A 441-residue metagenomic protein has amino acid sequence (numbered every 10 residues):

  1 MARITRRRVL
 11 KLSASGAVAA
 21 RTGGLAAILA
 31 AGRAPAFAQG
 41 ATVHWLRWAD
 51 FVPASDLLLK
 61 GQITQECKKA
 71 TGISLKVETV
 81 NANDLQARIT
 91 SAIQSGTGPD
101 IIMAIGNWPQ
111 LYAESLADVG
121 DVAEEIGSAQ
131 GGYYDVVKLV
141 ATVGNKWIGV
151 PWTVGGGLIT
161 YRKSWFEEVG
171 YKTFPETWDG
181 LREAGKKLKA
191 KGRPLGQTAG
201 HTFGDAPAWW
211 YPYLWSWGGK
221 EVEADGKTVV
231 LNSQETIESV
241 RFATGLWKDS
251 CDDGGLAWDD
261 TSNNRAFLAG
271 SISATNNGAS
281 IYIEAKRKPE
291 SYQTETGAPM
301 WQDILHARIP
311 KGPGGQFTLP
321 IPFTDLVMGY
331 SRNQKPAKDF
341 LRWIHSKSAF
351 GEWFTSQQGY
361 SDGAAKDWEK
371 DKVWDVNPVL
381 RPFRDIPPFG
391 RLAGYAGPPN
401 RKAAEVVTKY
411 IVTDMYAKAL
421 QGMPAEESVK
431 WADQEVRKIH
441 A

Functional and structural regions predicted by a protein language model:
M1-G23: N-terminal secretory signal peptides and thylakoid transit peptides that target proteins across membranes
L25, G144-W152, G157, R182-V229 (+2 more regions): Extracytoplasmic/periplasmic solute-binding protein
Q39-A41, A70, N145, E167-V169 (+8 more regions): Extracytoplasmic/periplasmic substrate-recognition and gating elements
T42, S74, E114, E167 (+1 more regions): Conserved C-terminal helix/tail region of periplasmic/extracytoplasmic solute-binding proteins
V43-K60, V80, G155, R401-A403: Extracytoplasmic "Venus flytrap"
I105-L158, R182, W209, P299-P310: Hinge/lid segment of periplasmic solute-binding proteins
V140, P299-R308, T355-K418: Long, aromatic- and glycine/proline-rich binding clefts that accommodate carbohydrate-like moieties
A184-K187, D225-L256, I309: Glycine-centered hinge/linker elements that transmit conformational signals in sensory and ligand-binding systems
